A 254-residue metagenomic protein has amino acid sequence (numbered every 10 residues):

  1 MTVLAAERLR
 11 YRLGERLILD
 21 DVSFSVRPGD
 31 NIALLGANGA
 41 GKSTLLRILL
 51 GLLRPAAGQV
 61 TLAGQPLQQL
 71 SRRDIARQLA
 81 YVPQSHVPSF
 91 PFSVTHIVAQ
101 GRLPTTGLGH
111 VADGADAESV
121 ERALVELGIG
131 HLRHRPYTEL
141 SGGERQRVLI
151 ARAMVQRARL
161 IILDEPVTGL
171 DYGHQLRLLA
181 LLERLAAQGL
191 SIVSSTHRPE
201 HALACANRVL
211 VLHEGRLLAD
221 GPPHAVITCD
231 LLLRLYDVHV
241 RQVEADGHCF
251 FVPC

Functional and structural regions predicted by a protein language model:
L35-A37: The feature captures the beta-strand-to-loop junction immediately N-terminal to the Walker
L50: Helix-to-loop junction immediately C-terminal to a conserved catalytic motif
G58-P66, I75: Conserved ABC transporter NBD signature motif
A99, G114-L132: Conserved ABC ATPase "signature" region
P136-L140, E144: Conserved ABC ATPase signature
I161-E165: Catalytic Walker B motif of ABC-type/P-loop ATPase nucleotide-binding domains
L235-C254: ABC ATPase nucleotide-binding domains
